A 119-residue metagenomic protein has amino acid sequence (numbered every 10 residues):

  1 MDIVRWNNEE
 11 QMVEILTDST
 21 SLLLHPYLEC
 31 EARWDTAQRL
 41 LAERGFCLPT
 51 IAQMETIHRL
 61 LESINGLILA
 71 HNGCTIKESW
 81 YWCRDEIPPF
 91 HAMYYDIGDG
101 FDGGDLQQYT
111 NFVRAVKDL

Functional and structural regions predicted by a protein language model:
M1-F46, S79, H91, F112-A115: Extracellular adhesion/carbohydrate-recognition regions
W34-C47, I51-Q107, D118-L119: An exposed tryptophan-centered "aromatic clamp" motif
